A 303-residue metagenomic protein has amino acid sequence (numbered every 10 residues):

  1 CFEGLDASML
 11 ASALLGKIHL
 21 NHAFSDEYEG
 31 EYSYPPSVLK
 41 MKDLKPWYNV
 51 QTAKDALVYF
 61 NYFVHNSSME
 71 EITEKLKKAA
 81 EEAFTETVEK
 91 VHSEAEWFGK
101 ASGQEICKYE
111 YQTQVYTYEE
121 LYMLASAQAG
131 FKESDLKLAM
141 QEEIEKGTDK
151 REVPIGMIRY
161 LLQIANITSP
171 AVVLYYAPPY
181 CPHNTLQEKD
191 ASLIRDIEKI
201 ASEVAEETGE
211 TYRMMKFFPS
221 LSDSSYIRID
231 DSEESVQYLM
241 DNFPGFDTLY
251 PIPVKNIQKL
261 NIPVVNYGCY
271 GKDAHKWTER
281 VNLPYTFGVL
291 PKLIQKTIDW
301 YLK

Functional and structural regions predicted by a protein language model:
C1-G156: Midchain, well-structured core segments that form catalytic/ion-binding scaffolds
E96-K303: An extended, acidic, His-containing surface patch that forms the Zn2+-binding/catalytic region of metallohydrolases
